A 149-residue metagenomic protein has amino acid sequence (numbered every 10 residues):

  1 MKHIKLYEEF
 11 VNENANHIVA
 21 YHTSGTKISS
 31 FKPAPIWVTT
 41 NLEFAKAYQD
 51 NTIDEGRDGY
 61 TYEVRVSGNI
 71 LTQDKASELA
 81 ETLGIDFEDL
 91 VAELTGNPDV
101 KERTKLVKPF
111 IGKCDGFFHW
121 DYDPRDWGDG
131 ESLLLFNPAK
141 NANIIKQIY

Functional and structural regions predicted by a protein language model:
M1-N12: Short acidic, low-complexity intrinsically disordered linear motifs used for protein-protein interactions
N14-Y149: Active-site and NAD+-binding cores of ADP-ribose-processing enzymes
